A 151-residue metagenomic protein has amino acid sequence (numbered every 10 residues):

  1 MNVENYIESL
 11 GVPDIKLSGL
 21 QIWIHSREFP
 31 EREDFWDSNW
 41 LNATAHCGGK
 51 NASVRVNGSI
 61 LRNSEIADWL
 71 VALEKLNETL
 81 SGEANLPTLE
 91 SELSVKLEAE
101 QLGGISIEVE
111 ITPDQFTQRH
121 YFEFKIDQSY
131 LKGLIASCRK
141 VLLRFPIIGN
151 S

Functional and structural regions predicted by a protein language model:
L10-F35: N-terminal intrinsically disordered, cationic/polar leader segments that include organellar targeting peptides
D34-L80: Short, well-structured hydrophobic secondary-structure segments
F35-A43, N85, E92-F116: Intrinsic, low-complexity N-terminal interaction/targeting segments
G49, S53-G58, I105-K125: Intrinsically disordered, low-complexity regulatory segments enriched in Ser/Thr/Pro and charged residues
E65-Q101: Short, internal acidic amphipathic alpha-helical interface segments that mediate docking to partner proteins
T112-S151: Mixed-charge, glycine-accented linear interaction segment located at domain edges/termini
